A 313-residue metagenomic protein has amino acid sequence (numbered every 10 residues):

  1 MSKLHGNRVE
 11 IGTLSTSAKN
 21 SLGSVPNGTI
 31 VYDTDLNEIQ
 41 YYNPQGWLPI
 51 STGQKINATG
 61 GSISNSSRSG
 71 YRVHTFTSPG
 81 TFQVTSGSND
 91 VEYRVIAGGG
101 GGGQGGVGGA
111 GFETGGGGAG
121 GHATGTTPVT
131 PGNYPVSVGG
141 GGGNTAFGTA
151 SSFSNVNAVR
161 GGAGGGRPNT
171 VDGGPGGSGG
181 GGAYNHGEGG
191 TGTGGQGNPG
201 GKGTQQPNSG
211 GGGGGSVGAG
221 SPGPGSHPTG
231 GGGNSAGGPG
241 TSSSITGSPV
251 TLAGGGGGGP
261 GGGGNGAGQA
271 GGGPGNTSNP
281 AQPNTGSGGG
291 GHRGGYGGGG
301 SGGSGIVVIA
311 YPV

Functional and structural regions predicted by a protein language model:
M1-L36: Extracellular/surface-exposed low-complexity repeats and stalk/linker segments enriched in Gly/Pro and small polar
S2, T34, Q40, Q45-I50 (+2 more regions): Glycine- and acidic residue-enriched flexible segments with recurrent GG/GxG motifs
H5-G6, I11, T16, Y41 (+3 more regions): Extracellular beta-strand solenoids
N7-L14, P49-A58: Short, exposed beta-strand "edge-strand" segments with a Pro/Gly-rich flavor and a Y/T-containing core
V9, L36-N37, P79, S88: A generic structural motif
S24, N37, W47, S69 (+1 more regions): A generic signature of intrinsically disordered, low-complexity regions enriched in glycine/proline and charged/polar
T29-G53, F82-T85, G261-G264: Short, surface-exposed terminal/edge motifs of secreted or surface/virion proteins that either
G53-V313: Low-complexity, glycine/proline-biased repetitive segments and flexible coils/loops
